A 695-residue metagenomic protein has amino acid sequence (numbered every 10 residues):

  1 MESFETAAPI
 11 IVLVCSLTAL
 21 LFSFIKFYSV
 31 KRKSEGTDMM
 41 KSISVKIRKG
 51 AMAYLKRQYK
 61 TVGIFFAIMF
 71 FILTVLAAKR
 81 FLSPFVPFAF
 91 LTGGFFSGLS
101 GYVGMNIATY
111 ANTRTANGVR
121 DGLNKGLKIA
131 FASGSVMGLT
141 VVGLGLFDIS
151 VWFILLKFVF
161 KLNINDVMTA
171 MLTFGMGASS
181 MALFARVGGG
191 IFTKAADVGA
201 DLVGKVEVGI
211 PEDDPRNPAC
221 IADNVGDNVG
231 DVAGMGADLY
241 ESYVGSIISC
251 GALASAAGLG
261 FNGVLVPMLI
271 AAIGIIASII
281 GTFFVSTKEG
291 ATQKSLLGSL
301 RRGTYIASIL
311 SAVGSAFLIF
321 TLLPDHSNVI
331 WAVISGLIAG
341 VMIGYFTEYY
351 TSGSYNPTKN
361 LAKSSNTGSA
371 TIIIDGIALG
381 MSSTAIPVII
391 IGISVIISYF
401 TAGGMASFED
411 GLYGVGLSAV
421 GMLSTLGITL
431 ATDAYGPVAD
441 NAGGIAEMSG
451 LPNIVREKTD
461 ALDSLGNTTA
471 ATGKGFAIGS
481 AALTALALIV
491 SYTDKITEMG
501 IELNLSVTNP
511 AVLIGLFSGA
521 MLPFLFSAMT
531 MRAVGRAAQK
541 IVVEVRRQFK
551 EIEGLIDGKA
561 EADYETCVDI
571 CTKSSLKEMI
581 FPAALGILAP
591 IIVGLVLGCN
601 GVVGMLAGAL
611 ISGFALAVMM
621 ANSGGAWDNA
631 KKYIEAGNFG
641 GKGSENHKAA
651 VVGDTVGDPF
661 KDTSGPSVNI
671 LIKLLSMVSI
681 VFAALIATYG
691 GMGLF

Functional and structural regions predicted by a protein language model:
E2-F695: Hydrophobic packing and interface segments
